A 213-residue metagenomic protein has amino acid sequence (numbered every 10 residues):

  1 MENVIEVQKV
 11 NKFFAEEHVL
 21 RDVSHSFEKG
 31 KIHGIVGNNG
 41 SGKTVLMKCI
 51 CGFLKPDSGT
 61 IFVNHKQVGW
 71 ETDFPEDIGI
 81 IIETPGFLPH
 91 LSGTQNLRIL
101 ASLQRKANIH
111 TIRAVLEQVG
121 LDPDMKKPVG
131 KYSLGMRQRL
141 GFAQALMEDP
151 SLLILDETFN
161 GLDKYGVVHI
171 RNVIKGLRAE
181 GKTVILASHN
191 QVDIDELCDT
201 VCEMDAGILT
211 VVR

Functional and structural regions predicted by a protein language model:
V36-N38: The feature captures the beta-strand-to-loop junction immediately N-terminal to the Walker
C51: Helix-to-loop junction immediately C-terminal to a conserved catalytic motif
G59-F74: Conserved ABC transporter NBD signature motif
R98, I109-D124: Conserved ABC ATPase "signature" region
L153-E157: Catalytic Walker B motif of ABC-type/P-loop ATPase nucleotide-binding domains
S188-H189: H-loop/switch region of ABC-family ATPase nucleotide-binding domains
